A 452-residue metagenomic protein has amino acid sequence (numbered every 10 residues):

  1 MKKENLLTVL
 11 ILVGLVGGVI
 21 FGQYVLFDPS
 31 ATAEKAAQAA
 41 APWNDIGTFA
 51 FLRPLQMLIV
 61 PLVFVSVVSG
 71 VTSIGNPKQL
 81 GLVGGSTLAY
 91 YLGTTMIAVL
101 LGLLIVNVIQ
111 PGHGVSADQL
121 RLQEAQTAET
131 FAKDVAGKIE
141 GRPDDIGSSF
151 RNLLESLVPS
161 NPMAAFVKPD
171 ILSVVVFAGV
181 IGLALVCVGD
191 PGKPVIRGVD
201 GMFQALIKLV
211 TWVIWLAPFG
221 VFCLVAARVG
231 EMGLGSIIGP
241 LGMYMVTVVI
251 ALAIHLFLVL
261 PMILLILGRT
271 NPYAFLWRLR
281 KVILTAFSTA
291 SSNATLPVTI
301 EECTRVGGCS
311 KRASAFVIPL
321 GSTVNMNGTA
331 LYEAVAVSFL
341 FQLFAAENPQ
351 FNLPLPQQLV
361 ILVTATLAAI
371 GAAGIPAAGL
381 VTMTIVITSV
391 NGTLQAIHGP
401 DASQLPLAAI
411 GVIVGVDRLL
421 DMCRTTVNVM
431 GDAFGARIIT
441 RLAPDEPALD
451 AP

Functional and structural regions predicted by a protein language model:
K2-N5, A39-P42, G70-A89, D190-V199 (+2 more regions): Interfacial helix-loop-helix linkers and transmembrane-helix boundary segments in multi-pass membrane proteins
I11-V25, V65-S69, I97-N107, S160 (+8 more regions): Hydrophobic core segments of alpha-helical transmembrane domains in multi-pass membrane transport and ion-translocation
G22, L26-L52, L122-P169: Interfacial loop/helix-cap signal at membrane boundaries in integral membrane proteins
Q79-S86, K208-I214, V306-S322, P349-N352 (+2 more regions): Membrane-interface alpha-helices at helix entry/exit sites of multi-pass transporters
L82-V99, L234-L260: Entry/N-cap segments of selected transmembrane alpha helices and their immediately preceding amphipathic helices
V99-G137: Functional transmembrane-helix hotspots
R278-E333, V363-L380, V416-I438: Alpha-helical membrane segments and immediately flanking helix-loop junctions that form or couple to the substrate/ion
V335-P452: Transmembrane alpha-helical segments and their short flanking loops that form helix-hairpins/helix-helix interfaces
